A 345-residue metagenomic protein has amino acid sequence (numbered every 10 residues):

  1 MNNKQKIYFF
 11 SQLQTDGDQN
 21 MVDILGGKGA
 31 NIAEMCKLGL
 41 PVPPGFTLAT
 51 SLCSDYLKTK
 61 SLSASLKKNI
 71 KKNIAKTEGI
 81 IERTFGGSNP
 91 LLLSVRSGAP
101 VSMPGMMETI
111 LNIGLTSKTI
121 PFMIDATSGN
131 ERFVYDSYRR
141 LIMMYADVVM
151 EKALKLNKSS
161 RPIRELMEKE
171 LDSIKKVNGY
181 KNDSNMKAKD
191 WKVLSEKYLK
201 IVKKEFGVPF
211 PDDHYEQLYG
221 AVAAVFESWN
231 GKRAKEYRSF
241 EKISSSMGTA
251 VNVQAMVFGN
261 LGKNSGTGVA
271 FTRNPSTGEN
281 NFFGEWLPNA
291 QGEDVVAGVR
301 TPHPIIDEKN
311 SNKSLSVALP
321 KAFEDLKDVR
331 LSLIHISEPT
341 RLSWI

Functional and structural regions predicted by a protein language model:
M1-S337, R341: Nucleotide/phosphate-binding sheet-loop regions of phosphoryl- and nucleotidyl-transfer enzymes
